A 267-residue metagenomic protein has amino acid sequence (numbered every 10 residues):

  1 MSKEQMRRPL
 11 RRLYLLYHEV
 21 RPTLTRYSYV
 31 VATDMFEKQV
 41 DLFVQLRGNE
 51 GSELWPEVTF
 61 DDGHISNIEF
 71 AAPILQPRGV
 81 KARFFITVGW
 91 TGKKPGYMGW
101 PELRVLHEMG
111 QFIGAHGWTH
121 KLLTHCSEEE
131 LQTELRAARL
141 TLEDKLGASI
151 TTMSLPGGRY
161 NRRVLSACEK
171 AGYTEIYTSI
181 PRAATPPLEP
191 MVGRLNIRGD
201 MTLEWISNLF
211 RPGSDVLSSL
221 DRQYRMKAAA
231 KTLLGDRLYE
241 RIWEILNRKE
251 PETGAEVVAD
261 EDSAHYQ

Functional and structural regions predicted by a protein language model:
M1-L16, G193-Q267: Membrane-proximal basic amphipathic "stem/tether" segments
M6-P9, P77, A184-P186: Extracellular/periplasmic catalytic domains that process cell-envelope and extracellular macromolecules
R12-Y27, L54-P56, Q76-V164, T174 (+1 more regions): Metal-dependent polysaccharide deacetylase catalytic core of the NodB/CE4 family, i.e., the active-site-bearing domain
L24, S28-L54, E143, E169-P187 (+1 more regions): C-terminal domain-boundary segment and adjacent tail
T33-Q39, N67-E69, S127: Short, acidic/polar
P56-D62: Active-site groove signature of glycoside hydrolases
D62-E69, I74: Short acidic, Gly/Ser-rich segments with clustered Asp/Glu that frequently serve as metal-coordination loops in enzyme
Q132-T133, A138, E143-N208, E250-Q267: Soluble, non-transmembrane catalytic domains of enzymes that act on hydrophobic metabolites at membranes
